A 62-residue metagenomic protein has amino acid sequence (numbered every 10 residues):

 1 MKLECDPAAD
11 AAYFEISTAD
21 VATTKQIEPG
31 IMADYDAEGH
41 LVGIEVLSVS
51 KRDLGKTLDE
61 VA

Functional and structural regions predicted by a protein language model:
M1-A62: Small, basic N-terminal interaction modules of short regulatory proteins
